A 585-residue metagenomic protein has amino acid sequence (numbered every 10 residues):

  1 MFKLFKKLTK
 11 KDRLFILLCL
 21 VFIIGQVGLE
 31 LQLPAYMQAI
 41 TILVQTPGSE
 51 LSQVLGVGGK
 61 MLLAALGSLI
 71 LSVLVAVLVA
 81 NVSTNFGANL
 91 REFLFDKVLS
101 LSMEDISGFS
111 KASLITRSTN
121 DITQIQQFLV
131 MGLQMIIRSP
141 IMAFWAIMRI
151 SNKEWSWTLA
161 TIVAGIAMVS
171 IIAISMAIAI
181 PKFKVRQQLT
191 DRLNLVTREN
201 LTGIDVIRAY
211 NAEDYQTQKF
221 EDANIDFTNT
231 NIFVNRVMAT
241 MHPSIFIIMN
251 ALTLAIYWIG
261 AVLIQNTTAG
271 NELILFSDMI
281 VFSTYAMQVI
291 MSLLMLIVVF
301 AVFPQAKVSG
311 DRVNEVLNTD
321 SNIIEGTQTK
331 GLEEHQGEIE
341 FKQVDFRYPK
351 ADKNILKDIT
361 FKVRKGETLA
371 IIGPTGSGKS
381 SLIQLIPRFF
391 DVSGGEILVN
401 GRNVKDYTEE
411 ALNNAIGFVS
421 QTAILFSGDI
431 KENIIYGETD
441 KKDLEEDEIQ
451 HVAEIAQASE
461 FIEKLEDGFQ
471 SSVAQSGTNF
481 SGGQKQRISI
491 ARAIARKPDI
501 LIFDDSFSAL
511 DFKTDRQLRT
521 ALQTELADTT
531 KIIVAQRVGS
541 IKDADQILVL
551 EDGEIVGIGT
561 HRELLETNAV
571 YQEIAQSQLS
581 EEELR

Functional and structural regions predicted by a protein language model:
K10, I16-L74, L78, S151-S156 (+1 more regions): Transmembrane helix-loop-helix hairpins at lipid-water interfaces of multipass membrane proteins, especially the type-1
K10-R13, M103-E104, N120-L129, L133 (+8 more regions): An intracellular "coupling" helix at the cytosolic face of ABC transporter transmembrane type-1 domains
L14-A35, V57, M61, A76-A80 (+3 more regions): Alpha-helical segments in transporter systems
V21-F22, L29-I42, A64-K111, I115 (+11 more regions): Juxtamembrane helix-loop junctions of ABC transporter transmembrane domains
G48-E50, R149-V163, F233-D311, V316-L317: Helix-loop-helix
V98, F220, F341-Q343: Conserved catalytic Walker-motif region of ABC-type ATPase nucleotide-binding domains
L332-R585: ABC-type nucleotide-binding domain
